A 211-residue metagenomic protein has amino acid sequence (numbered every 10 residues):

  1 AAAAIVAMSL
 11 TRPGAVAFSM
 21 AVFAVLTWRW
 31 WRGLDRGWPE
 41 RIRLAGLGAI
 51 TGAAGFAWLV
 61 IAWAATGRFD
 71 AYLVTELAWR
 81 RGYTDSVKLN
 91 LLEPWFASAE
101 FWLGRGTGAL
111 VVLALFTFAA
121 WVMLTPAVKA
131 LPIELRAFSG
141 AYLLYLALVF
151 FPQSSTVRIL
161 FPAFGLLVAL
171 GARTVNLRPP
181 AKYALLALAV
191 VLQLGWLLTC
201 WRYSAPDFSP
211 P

Functional and structural regions predicted by a protein language model:
A1, T27-P39, L170-L185: Membrane-interface junctions at the ends of membrane-embedded or membrane-associated helices
M8, A15, S19-R32, W38-F118 (+2 more regions): Membrane-lumen/periplasm interface segments of specific transmembrane helices in polyprenyl phosphate-linked
L10-S19, P152-F161: Replace "multi-pass membrane enzymes" with "multi-pass membrane proteins
G48-G52, N176-A205: Signature aromatic-anchored transmembrane alpha helix within multi-pass, membrane-resident enzymes that catalyze glycan
L59, S139-S155, Q193-P206: Transmembrane-helix signature of polytopic, lipid-linked glycan biosynthesis machinery
A97-P132, Y142-L146, F164-G171: Hydrophobic, aromatic-rich transmembrane alpha-helices and their immediate juxtamembrane boundary segments
V128-S139, P179-L185: Membrane-interfacial loop-to-transmembrane alpha-helix junctions, especially the N-terminal start
S154-T174: Hydrophobic/aromatic-rich transmembrane helices and adjacent perimembrane loops
